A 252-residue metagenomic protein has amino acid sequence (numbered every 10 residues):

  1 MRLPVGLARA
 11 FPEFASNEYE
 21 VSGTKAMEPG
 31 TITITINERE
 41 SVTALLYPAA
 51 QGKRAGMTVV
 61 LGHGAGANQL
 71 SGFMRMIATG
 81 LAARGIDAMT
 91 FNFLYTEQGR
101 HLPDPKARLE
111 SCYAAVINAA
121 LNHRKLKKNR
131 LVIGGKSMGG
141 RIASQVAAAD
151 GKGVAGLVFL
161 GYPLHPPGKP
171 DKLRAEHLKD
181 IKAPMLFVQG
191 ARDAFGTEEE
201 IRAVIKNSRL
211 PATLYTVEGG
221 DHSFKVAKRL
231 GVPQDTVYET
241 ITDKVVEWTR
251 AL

Functional and structural regions predicted by a protein language model:
I32-R130, A149, F224-V232: Serine-hydrolase catalytic machinery in alpha/beta-hydrolase-like enzymes
M74, R174, A183, G196-I205: Short alpha-helix in the alpha/beta-hydrolase fold that links the catalytic acid
Y113-D180: Primarily recognizes the serine-hydrolase "nucleophile elbow" in alpha/beta-hydrolase and SGNH/GDSL folds
I181, F187-Q189: Short beta-strand/loop motif that positions the catalytic acidic residue of the alpha/beta-hydrolase fold
R192-F195, H222-S223: Acidic catalytic loop of the alpha/beta-hydrolase fold
S208-K225: Catalytic histidine neighborhood in serine/cysteine hydrolases with alpha/beta-hydrolase-type architecture
R229-L252: Catalytic active-site module of serine/aspartate enzymes centered on a nucleophile-bearing elbow/loop
